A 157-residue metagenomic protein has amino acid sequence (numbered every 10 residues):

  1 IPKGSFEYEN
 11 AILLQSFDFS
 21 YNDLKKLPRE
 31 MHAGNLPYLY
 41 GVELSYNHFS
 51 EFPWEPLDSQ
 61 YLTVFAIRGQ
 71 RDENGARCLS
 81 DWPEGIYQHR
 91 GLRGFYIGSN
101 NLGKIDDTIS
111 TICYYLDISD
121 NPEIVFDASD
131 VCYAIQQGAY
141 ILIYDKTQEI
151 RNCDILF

Functional and structural regions predicted by a protein language model:
I1-G4, L27, F52, D81-W82 (+2 more regions): Canonical leucine-rich repeat
I1-Q15, N22, N74-C78: LRR N-terminal entry segment and analogous cap-like coil->beta motifs
S5-E9, E30-G34, E55-D58, I86-Q88 (+2 more regions): Hydrophobic anchor residues at the C-terminal helix/turn of individual leucine-rich repeat
L14, L24, L39, F49 (+7 more regions): Conserved hydrophobic position(s) of the canonical leucine-rich repeat
Q15-F19, L39-L44, T63-I67, R93-I97 (+2 more regions): Conserved hydrophobic beta-strand positions in leucine-rich repeat
N22, N47, Q70, A76-R77 (+2 more regions): Consensus "Asn ladder" position of solenoid repeat domains
D58-S59, E73-L79, H89: Beta-strand-rich solenoid/repeat architectures in extracellular/passenger domains of polysaccharide-targeting enzymes
F95-G98, G103-F157: Leucine-rich solenoid repeat scaffolds
